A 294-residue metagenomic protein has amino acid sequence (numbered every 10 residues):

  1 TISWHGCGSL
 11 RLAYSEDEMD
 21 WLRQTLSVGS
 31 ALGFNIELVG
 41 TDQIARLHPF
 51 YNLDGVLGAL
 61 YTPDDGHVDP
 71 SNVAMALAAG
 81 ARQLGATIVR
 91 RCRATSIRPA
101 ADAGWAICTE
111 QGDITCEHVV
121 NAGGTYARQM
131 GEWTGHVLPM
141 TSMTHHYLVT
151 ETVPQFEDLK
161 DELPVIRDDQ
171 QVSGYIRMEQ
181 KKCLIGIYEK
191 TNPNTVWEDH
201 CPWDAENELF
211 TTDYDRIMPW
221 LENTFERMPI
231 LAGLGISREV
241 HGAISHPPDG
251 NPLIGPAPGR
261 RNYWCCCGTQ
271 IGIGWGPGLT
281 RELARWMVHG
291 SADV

Functional and structural regions predicted by a protein language model:
T1-L47, Q171-I176, Q180-L184: Dinucleotide-binding Rossmann-like beta1-alpha1 core, especially the glycine-rich loop that anchors the ADP
I2-R11, A45-L84, D199-E208, R261-G268: Helix-loop-beta segment of a Rossmann-like dinucleotide-binding subdomain
H5-S9, M143-H145, E239: Short Gly/Ser/Thr- and Asp/Glu-enriched loop/turn motifs at secondary-structure junctions
G6, G40-T41, R90-C92, T109 (+1 more regions): Short loop/edge segments at beta-strand edges and connector loops that shape dinucleotide/nucleotide cofactor-binding
D17, H48-V56, R98-A106, H246-G250 (+1 more regions): A short, glycine/Asx- and small/polar-enriched loop/turn that sits immediately N-terminal to a beta-strand
L60-H118, Y126, P277: Helical element adjacent to the flavin cofactor pocket in flavoenzyme catalytic cores
P70, Q171, Q180, N194-T195 (+1 more regions): C-terminal catalytic lobe of FAD-dependent flavoproteins
I97-T211, E222, R227-M228: Flavin-dependent oxidoreductases
